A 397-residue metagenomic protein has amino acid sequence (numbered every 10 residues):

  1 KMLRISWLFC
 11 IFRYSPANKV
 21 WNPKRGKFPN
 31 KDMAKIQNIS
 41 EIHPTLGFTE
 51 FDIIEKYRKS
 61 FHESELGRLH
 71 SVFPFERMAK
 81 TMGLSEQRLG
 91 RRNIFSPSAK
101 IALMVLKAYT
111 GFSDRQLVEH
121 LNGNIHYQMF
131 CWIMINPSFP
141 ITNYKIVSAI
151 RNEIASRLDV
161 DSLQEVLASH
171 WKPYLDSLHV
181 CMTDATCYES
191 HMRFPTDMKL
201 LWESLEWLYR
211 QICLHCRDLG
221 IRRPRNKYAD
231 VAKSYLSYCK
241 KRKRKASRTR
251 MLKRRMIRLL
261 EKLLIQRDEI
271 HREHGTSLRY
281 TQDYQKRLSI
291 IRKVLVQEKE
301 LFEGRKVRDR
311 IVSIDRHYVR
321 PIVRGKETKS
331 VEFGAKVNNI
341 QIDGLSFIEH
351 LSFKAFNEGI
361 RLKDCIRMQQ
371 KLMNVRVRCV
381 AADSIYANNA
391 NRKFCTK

Functional and structural regions predicted by a protein language model:
W7-E76: Charged, often Cys/His-bearing segments associated with DNA-binding zinc-finger transcription factors
E63-A102, Y109: Basic, short loop/linker segments at the boundary and entry of helix-turn-helix/winged-helix-like folds
R91-F95, I125, A381-N389: Acidic, metal-coordinating catalytic cores used for nucleic-acid/nucleotide bond scission and strand-transfer chemistry
L103, L117, N143-V147, H179-E189 (+4 more regions): Short, conserved catalytic/metal-binding motifs centered on acidic residues
L117-F130: DNA-recognition alpha helix
M134-R316: Active-site- or DNA-interface-adjacent structural scaffold in DNA-acting proteins
I311-I314, Y318-K397: Short, well-ordered secondary-structure "scaffold" segments embedded in the functional core of diverse domains
